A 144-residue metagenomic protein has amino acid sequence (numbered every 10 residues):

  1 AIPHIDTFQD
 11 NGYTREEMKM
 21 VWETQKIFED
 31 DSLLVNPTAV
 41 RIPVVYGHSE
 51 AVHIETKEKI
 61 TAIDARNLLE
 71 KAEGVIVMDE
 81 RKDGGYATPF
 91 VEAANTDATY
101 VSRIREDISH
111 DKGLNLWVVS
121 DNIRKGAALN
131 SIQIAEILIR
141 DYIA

Functional and structural regions predicted by a protein language model:
A1-K71: Active-site-lining helix/loop region of Rossmann-like oxidoreductase modules
I5, R81, R105: Residues at the C-termini of beta-strands that transition into short coil/loop
F8, I42, G84, I108-D111: A broad, structure-centric signal for solvent-exposed, well-ordered loop/edge residues that line or flank functional
Q9, P37-A39, G84-P89, V101: Sparse, context-dependent recognition of short Cys/His-centered cofactor- or disulfide-binding micro-motifs
L34-N36, M78-D83: Flexible, glycine/charged-enriched surface loops at secondary-structure junctions
E55-K57, E70-I76, Y86-A144: C-terminal helical cap and adjacent loop that interface with cofactors, partners, or active-site loops
